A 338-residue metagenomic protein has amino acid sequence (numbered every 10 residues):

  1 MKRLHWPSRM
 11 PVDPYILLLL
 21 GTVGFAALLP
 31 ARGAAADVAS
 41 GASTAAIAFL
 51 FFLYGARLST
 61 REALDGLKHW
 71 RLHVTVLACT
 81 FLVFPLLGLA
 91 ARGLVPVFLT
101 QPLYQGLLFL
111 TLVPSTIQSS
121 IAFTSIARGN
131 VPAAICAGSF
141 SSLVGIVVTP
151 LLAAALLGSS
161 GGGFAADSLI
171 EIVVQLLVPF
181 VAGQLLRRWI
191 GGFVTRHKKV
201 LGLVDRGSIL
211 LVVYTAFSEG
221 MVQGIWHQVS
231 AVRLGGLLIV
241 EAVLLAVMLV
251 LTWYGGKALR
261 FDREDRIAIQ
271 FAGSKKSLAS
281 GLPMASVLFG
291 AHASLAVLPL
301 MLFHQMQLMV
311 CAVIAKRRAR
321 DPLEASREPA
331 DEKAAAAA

Functional and structural regions predicted by a protein language model:
M1-F98, A154, G158-R263, E328-A338: Structural signature of multi-pass alpha-helical membrane transport proteins
L17, C79-L87, L112-I117, A133-A154 (+3 more regions): Membrane-embedded alpha-helical segments of transport systems, primarily multispan ion/solute transporters
D65, Q118-N130, H227, Y254-A258 (+2 more regions): Helix-loop junctions at the membrane interface of multi-pass solute transporters
W70-L77, F98-L112, G129-S139, L234-L238 (+2 more regions): The feature identifies polytopic integral membrane transport proteins across all domains of life
R92-V147, A153, L157-S168: Membrane-interface helix-loop-helix junctions at boundaries between adjacent transmembrane segments
S120-I121, R266, V310: Membrane-embedded alpha-helices of multi-pass transport/permease systems
K198-V204, F261-S277, P283-M284: Helix-helix packing/entry segments at the starts of transmembrane helices
L278-A338: C-terminal transmembrane helix pair
